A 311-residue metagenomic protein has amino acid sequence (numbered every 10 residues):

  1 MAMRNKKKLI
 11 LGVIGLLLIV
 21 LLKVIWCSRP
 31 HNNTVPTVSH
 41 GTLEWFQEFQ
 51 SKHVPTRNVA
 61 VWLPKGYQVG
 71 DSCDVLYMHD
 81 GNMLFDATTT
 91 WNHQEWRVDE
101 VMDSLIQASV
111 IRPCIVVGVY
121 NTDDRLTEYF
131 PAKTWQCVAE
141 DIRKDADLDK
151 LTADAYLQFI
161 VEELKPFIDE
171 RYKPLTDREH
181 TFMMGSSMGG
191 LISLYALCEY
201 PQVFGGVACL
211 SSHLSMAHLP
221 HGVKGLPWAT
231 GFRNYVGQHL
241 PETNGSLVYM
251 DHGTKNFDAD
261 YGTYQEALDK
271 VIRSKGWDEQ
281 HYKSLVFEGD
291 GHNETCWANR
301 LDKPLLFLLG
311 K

Functional and structural regions predicted by a protein language model:
A2-L17: N-terminal Sec-pathway targeting helices
V24-K311: Non-catalytic cap/lid and distal C-terminal segments of serine-dependent acyl enzymes
